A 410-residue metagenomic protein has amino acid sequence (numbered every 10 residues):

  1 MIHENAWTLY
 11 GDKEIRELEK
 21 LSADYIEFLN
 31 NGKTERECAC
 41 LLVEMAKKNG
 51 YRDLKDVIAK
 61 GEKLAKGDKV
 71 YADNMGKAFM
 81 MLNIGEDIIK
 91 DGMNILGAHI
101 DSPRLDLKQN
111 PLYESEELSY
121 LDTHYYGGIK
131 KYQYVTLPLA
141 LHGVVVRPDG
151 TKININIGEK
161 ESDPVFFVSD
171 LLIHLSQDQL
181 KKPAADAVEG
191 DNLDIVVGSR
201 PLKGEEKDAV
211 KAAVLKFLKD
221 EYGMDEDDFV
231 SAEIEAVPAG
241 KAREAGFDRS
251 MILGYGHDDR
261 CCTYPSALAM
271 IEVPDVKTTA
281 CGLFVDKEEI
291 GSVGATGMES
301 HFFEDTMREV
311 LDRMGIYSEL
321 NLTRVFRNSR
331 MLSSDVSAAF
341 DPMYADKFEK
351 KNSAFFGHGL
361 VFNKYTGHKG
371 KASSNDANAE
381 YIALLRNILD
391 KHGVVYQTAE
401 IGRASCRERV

Functional and structural regions predicted by a protein language model:
M1-R409: N-terminal hydrophobic/helix-forming segments and targeting peptides
